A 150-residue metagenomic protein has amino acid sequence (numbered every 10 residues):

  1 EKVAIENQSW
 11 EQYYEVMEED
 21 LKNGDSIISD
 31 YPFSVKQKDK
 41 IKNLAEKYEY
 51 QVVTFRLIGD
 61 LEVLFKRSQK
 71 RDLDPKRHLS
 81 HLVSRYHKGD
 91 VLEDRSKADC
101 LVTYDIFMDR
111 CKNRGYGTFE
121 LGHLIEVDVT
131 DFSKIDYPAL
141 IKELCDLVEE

Functional and structural regions predicted by a protein language model:
E1-K22: Conserved substrate/cofactor phosphate-moiety recognition/catalytic segment in nucleotide-dependent phosphotransferases
A4, K40-L44: A short acidic, amphipathic alpha-helical/loop segment
E18-K22, A45-E49, G117-F119: Conserved catalytic network of the ASCE P-loop NTPase/AAA+ motor domain
N23-S29, Q51-V53: Loop/turn-to-beta-strand initiation segments
S29-K38: Acidic, metal-coordinating catalytic cores used for nucleic-acid/nucleotide bond scission and strand-transfer chemistry
E46-R71: Conserved phosphate-donor/acceptor-positioning beta-strand/loop module used by diverse small-molecule
D74-Y137: Small-molecule kinase domains that catalyze NTP-dependent phosphoryl transfer to phosphate-bearing small molecules
K134, P138-I141, D146-E150: C-terminal alpha-helical "lid" subdomain
